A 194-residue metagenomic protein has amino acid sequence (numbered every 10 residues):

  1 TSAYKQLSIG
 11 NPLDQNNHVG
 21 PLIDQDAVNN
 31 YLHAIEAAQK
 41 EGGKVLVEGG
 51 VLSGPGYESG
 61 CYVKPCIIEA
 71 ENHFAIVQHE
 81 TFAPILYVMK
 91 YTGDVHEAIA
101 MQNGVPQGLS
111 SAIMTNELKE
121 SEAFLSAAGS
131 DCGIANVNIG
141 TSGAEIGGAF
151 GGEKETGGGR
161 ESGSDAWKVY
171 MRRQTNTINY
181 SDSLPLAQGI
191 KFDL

Functional and structural regions predicted by a protein language model:
K5, E58-L194: Conserved C-terminal structural/oligomerization subdomain of aldehyde/semialdehyde dehydrogenase
S8-D14: Active-site region of PLP-dependent enzymes
D14-G20: Short linear capping/connector segments at secondary-structure termini
P21-Y31: Short beta-strand to alpha-helix junction loop
I23, L46-G49, I113: Short beta-strand segments
G49-G56, G140: Short, solvent-exposed loop/turn elements at beta->coil junctions and helix N-caps that rim active or binding pockets
